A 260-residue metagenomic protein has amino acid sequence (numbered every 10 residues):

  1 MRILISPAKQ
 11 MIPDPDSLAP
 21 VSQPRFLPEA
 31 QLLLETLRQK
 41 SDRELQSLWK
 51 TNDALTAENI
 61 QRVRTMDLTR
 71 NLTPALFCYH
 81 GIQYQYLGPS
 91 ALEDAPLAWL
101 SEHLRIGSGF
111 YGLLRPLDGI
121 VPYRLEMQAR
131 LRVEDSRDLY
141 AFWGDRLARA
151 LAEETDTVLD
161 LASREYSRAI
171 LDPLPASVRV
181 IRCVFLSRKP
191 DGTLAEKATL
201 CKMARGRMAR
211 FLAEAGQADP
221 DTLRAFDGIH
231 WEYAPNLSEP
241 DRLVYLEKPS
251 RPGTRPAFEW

Functional and structural regions predicted by a protein language model:
R2-S6, T157-D160: Short hydrophobic beta-strand segments
L4-A91: Active-site helix-to-loop segments that bind/position phosphate- or nucleotide-bearing substrates and donors across
P89-T254, F258-W260: Internal, well-folded beta-alpha domain core
